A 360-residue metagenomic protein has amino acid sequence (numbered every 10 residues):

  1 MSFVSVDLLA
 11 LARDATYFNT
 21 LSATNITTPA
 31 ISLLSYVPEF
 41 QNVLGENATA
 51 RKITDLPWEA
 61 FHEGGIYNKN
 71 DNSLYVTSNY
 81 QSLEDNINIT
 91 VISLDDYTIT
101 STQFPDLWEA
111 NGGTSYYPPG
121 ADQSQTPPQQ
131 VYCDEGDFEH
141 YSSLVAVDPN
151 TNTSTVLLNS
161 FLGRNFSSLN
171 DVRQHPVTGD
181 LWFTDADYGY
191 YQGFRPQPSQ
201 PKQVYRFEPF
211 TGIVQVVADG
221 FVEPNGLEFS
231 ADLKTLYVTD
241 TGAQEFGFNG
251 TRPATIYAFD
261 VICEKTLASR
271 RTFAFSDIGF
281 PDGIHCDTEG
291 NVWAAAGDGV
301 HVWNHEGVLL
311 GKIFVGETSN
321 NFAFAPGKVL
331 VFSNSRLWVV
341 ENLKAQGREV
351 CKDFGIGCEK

Functional and structural regions predicted by a protein language model:
S2-I87: Beta-strand-rich domains and repeat architectures in extracellular enzymes and scaffolds, especially beta-propellers
T16, T27-T54, T100-E109, S154-S167 (+3 more regions): Surface-exposed loop and turn segments in beta-propeller and other repeat-based domains that flank or scaffold
L56-D71, D106-E135, F161-L181, Y188-G189 (+6 more regions): Beta-rich, blade/repeat-based domains predominating in secreted/periplasmic proteins but also intracellular
N79-E135, E139-P149: Extended, compositionally biased flexible segments
I87-T90, S142-V145, K202-Y205, T255-Y257 (+2 more regions): A short loop-to-beta-strand structural motif that recurs across blades of beta-propeller domains
I92, N150, A258-T266, N342-E349: Short loop/turn segments immediately following beta-strands, especially the blade-tip and inter-blade linker loops
L94-D95, R206-F210, H301-F314, N321-V329 (+1 more regions): Flexible "stalk/tail and boundary" regions
N321-K360: Blade-level signature of beta-propeller repeat domains, shared across WD40, Kelch, NHL, RCC1 and BNR/Asp-box propellers
